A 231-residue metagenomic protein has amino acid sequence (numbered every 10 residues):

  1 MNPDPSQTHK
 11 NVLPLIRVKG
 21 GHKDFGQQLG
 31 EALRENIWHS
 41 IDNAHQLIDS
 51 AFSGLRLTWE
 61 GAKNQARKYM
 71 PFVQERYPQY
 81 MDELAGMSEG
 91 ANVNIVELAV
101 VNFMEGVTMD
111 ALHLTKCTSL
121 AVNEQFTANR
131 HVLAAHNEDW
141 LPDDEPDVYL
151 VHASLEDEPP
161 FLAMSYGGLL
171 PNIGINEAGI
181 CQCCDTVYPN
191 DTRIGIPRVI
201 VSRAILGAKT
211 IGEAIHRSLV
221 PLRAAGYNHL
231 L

Functional and structural regions predicted by a protein language model:
M1-G212: N-terminal mature-domain region immediately after signal-peptide cleavage in secreted/organellar precursors
I211, H216-L230: Internal, well-folded beta-alpha domain core
